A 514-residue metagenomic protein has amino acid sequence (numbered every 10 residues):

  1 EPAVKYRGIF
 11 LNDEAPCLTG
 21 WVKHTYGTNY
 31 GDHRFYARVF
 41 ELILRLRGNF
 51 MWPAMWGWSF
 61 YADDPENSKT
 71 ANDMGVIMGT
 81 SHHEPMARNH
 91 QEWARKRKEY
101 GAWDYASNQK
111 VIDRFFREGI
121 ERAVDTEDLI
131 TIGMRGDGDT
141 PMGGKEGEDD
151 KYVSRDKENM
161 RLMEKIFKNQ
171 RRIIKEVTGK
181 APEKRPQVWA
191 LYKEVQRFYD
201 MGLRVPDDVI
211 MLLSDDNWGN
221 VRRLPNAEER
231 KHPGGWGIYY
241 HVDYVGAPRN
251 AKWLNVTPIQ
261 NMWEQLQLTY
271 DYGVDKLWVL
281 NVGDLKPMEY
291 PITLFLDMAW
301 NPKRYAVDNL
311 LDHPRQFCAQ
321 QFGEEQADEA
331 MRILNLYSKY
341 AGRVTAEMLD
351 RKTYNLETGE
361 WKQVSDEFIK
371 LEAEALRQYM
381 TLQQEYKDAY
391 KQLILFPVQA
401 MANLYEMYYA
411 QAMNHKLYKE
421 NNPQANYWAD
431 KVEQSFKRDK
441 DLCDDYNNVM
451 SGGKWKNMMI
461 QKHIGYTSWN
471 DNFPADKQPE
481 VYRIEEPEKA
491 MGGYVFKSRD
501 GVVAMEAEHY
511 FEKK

Functional and structural regions predicted by a protein language model:
E1-S107, V124, V188-Y192, G202-G219 (+3 more regions): Feature activates predominantly on carbohydrate-active enzymes
L18-Y26, G48-A54, K98-A102, G144-K157 (+4 more regions): Glycine- and acidic
L44, N49-W52, W58-S59, E66 (+3 more regions): Structured mid-domain segments that build the active-site/substrate or prosthetic-cofactor binding neighborhood
A54, H82-E84, R88-M134, T140-P141 (+11 more regions): Hydrophobic targeting/anchoring helices
M55-W56, A62-P65, T70-D73, Y100-P233 (+2 more regions): Gly/Pro-rich turn-and-neighbor structural signature
L311-K514: Catalytic domains of carbohydrate-active enzymes that cleave complex glycans
